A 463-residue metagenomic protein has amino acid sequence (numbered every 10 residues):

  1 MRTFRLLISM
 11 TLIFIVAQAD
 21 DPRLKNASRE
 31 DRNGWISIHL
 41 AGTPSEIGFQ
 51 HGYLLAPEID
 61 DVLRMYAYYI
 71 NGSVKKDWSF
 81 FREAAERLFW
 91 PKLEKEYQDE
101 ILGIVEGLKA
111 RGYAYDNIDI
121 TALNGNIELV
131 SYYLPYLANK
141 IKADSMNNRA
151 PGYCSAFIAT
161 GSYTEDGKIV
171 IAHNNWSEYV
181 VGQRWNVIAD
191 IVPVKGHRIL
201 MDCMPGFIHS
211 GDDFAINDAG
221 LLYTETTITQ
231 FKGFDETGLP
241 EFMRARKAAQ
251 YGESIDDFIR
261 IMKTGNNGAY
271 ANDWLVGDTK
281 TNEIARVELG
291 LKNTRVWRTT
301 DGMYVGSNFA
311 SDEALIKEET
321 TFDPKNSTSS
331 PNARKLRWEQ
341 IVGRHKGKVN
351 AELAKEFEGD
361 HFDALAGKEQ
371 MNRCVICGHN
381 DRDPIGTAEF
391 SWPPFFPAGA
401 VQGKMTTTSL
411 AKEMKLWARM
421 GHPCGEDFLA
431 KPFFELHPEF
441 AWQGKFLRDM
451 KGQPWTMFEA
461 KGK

Functional and structural regions predicted by a protein language model:
R2-S9: Sec-dependent signal peptide recognition, specifically the positively charged N-region followed immediately by
M10-Q18: Hydrophobic h-region of N-terminal signal peptides that target proteins for export in Gram-negative bacteria
A19-D256, K263-G268, L275-T300, S327-K463: N-terminal mature-domain region immediately after signal-peptide cleavage in secreted/organellar precursors
T300-S329: Active-site-adjacent segment of 2-oxoglutarate/Fe(II) JmjC oxygenases
